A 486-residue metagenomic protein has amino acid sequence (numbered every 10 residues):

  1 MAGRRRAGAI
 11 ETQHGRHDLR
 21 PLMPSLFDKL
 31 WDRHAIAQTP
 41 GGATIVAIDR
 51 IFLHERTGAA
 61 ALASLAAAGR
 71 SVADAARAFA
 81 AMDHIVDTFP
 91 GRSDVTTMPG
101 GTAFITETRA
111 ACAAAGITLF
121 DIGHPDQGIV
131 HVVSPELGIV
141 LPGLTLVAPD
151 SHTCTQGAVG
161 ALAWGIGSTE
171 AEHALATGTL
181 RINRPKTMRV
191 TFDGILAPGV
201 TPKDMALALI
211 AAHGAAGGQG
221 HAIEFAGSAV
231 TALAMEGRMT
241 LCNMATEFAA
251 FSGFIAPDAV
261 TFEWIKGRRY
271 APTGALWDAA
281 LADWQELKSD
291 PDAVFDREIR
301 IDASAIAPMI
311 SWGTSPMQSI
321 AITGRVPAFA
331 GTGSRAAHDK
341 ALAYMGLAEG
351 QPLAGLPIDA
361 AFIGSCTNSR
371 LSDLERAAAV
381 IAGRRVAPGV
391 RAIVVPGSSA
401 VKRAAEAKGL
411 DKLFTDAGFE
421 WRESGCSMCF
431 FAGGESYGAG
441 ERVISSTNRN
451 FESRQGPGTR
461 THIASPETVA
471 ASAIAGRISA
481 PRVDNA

Functional and structural regions predicted by a protein language model:
G3, H14-A486: Fe-S-dependent hydro-lyases/dehydratases of central metabolism
